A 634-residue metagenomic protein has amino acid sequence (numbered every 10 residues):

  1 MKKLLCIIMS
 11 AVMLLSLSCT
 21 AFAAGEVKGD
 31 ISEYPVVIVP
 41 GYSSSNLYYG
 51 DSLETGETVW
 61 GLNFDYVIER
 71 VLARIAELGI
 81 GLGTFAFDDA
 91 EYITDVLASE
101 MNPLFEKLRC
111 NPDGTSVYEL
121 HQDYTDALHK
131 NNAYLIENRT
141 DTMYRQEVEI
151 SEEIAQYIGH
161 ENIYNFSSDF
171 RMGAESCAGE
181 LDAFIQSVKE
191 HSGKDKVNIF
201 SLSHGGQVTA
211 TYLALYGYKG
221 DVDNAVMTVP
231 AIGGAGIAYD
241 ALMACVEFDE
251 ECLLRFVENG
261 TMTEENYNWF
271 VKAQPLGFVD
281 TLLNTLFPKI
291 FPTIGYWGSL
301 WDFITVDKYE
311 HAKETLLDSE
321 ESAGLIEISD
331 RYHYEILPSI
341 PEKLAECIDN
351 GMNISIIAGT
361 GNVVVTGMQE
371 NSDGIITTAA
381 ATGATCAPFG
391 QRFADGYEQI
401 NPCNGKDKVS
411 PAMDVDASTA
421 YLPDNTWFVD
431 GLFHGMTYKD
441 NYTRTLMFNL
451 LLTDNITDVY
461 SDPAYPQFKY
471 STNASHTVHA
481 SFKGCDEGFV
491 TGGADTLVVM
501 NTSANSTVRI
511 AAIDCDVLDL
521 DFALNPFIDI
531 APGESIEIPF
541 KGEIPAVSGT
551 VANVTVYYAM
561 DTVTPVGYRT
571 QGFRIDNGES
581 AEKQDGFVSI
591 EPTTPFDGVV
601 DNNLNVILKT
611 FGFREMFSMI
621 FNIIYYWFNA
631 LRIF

Functional and structural regions predicted by a protein language model:
L4-F22: Sec-dependent N-terminal signal peptides of Gram-positive bacterial secreted proteins and lipoproteins
A24-F200, H204-E258, V363, D373-G484 (+6 more regions): N-terminal non-catalytic accessory region
E161-S168, M172-E175, K289-N371, G396: Alpha/beta-hydrolase fold catalytic core
E250-E320: Alpha/beta-hydrolase-fold enzymes
G493-L497: Structural beta-strand segments of beta-rich domains
V499-A504: Asparagine-centered strand-capping/turn motif at beta-strand->loop junctions
E534-F540: Short strand-edge motifs at loop-to-beta-strand transitions and within beta-strands of extracellular beta-rich domains
V547-V551: Extracellular Ig-like/FN3 beta-sandwich strand-entry sites
